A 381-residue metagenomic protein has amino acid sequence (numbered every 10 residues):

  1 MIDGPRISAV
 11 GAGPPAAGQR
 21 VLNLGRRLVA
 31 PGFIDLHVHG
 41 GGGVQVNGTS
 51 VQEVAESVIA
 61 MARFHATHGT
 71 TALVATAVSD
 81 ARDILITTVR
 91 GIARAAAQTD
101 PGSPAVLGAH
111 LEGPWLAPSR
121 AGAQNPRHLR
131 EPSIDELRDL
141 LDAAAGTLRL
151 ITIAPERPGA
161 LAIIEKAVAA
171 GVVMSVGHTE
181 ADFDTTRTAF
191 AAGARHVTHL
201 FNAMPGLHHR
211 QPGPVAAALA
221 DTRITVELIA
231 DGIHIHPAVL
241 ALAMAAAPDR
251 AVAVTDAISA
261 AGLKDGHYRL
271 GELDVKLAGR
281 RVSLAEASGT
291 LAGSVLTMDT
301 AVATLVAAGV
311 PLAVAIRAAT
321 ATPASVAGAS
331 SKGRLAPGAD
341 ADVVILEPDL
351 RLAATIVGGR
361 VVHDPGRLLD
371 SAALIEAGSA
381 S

Functional and structural regions predicted by a protein language model:
M1-P31: Histidine-rich, glycine-flanked metal-binding segment
R27-I84: Metal-associated gating/positioning segment near the N- to mid-region
P31-D35, V106-W115, I151-T152, A194-F201 (+2 more regions): Non-cysteine beta-strand/loop elements that form the S-adenosyl-L-methionine
H37, H65, L111, A167 (+5 more regions): Conserved, mostly hydrophobic/aromatic
A62-T147: Divalent-metal coordination cores built from histidine and acidic residues
R138-D265, L284: Active-site core of metal-dependent hydrolases
G213-V226, G232, M244-A339, V343-L346: His/Asp/Glu-enriched, well-ordered alpha-helical/loop segment that forms or immediately abuts the divalent-metal
R334-S381: C-terminal cap of metal-dependent C-N hydrolases
